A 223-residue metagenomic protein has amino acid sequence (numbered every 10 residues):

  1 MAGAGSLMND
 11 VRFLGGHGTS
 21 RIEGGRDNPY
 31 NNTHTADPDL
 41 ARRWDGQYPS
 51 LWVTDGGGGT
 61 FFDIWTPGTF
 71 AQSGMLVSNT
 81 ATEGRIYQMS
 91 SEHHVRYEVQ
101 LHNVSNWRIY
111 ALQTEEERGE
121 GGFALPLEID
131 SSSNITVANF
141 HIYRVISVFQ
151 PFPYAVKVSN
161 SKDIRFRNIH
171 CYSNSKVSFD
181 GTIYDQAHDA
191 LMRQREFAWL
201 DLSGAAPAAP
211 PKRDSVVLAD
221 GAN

Functional and structural regions predicted by a protein language model:
M1-N223: Extracellular/periplasmic carbohydrate-active domains that bind, remodel, or depolymerize complex polysaccharides
